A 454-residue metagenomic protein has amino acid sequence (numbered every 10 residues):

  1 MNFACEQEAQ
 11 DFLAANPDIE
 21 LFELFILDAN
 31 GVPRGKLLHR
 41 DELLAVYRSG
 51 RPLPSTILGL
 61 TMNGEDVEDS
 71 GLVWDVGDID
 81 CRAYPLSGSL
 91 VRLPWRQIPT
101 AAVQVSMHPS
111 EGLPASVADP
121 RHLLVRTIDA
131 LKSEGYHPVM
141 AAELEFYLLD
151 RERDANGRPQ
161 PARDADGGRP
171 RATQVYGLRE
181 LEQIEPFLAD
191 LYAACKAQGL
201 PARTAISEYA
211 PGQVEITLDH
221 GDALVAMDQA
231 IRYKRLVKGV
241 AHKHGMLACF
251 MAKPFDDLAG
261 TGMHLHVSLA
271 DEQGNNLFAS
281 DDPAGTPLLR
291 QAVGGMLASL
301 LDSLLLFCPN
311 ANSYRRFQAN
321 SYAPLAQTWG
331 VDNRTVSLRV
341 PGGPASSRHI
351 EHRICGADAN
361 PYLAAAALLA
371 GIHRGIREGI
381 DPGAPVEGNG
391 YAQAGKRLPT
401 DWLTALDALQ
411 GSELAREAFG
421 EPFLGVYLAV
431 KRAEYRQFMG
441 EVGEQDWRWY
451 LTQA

Functional and structural regions predicted by a protein language model:
M1-T204, A226, A394-A454: ATP/Mg2+-dependent ligation/transfer catalytic cores
F3-Q7, F12-A15, M246-L247, A270-A454: Catalytic-core signal marking the mid-to-C-terminal active-site face
R92-P99, P138-V139, A205-Y209, D257-L258 (+2 more regions): Short glycine/proline-enriched loop/turn "hinge" motifs that connect secondary-structure elements and lie
V103-P109, V214-H220, V267, H352: Short, hydrophobic beta-strand segments
V139-Y147, R163-L178, Q198-L218, A248-L265 (+1 more regions): Core alpha/beta catalytic barrel or barrel-like domain that forms the active/cofactor pocket in diverse metabolic
A162-A172, D219, L224-H244, R315-V336: Active-site-proximal mixed secondary-structure blocks
V175, R179-I184, L188-A202, I216-A223 (+2 more regions): Accessory "access/gating" subregions that flank catalytic or transport cores
Q213, A226-G294: Acidic, glycine-rich loop-and-beta core segments that form the ion-binding/anion-interacting portion of active sites
